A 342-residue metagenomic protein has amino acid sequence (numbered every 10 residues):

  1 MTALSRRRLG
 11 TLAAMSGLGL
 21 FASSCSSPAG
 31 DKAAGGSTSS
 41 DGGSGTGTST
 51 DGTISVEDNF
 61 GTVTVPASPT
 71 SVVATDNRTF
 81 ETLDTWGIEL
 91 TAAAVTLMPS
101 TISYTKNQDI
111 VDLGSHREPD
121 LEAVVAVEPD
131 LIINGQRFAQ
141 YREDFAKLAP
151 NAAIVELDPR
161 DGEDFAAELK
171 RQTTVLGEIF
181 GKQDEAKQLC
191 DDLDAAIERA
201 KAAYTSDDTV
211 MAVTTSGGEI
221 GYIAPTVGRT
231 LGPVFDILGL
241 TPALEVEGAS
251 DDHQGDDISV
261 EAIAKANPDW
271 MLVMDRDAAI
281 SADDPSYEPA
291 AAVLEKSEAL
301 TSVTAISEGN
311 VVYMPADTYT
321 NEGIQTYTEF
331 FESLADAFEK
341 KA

Functional and structural regions predicted by a protein language model:
M1-N77, D184-V213, M274-S286, D336-A342: Bacterial Sec-exported substrate-binding components of ABC uptake systems
D58-F60, L113-D120, A249-I258: Short helix-initiation/N-cap motifs at beta->coil->alpha
T62, Y141, L148-G218, N310 (+1 more regions): Extracytoplasmic substrate-binding proteins
S71, D76-A123, L131, R137: A short, structured surface patch at a secondary-structure boundary
M98, A224-Q254: Alpha-helical, coiled-coil/dimerization segments enriched in small aliphatic residues
E128-N134, N267-M271: Proline-aspartate-enriched helix->loop->beta-strand connector
Y204, G217-Y222, L240, S250-S281: Ligand-binding pocket segment of bilobal, Venus flytrap-like solute-binding proteins
D269-A342: Structured C-terminal subdomain patch of bacterial secreted/periplasmic proteins
